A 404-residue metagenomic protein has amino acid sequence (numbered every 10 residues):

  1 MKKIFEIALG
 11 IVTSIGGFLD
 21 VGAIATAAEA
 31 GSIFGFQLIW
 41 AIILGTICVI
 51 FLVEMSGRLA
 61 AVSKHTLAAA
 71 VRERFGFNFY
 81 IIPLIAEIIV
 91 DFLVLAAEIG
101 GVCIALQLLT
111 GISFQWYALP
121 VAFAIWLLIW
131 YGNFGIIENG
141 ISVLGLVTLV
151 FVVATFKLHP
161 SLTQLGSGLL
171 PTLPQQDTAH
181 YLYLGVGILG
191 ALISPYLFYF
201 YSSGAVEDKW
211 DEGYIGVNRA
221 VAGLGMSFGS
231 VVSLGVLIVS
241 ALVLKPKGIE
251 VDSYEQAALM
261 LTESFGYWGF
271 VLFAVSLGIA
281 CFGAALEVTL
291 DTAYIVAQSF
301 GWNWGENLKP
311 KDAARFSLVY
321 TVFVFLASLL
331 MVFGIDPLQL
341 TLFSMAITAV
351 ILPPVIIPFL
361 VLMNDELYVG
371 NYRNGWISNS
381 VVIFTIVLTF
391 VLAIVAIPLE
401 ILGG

Functional and structural regions predicted by a protein language model:
M1-A25, N78, L184-G185, W210-G216 (+2 more regions): Membrane-interface "cap" regions at the ends of multi-pass membrane proteins
I11, L84-I85, L108-W130, V147-F151 (+2 more regions): Transmembrane alpha-helical segments of multi-pass small-molecule transport proteins
S14, A41-R74, I82-V90, S240: Juxtamembrane transmembrane-helix boundary signature
T26-G31, E54-F79, I104, K247-E263 (+3 more regions): Flexible loop linkers connecting adjacent transmembrane helices in multi-pass alpha-helical membrane transporters
C48-V62, A205-V206, S227-Q256: Extracellular/periplasmic helix-exit of transmembrane alpha-helices
V62, Y80-G111, A118-P120, C281-F300 (+2 more regions): Hydrophobic transmembrane alpha-helices that form the core helical bundles of multi-pass secondary transporters
Q115-A118, L224, F228, W268 (+1 more regions): Loop-to-transmembrane helix boundary motifs in multi-pass membrane proteins
L146-L173, L182-S202, P358-L367, A393-G403: Hydrophobic alpha-helical segments and their helix-loop junctions in multi-pass secondary transporters
